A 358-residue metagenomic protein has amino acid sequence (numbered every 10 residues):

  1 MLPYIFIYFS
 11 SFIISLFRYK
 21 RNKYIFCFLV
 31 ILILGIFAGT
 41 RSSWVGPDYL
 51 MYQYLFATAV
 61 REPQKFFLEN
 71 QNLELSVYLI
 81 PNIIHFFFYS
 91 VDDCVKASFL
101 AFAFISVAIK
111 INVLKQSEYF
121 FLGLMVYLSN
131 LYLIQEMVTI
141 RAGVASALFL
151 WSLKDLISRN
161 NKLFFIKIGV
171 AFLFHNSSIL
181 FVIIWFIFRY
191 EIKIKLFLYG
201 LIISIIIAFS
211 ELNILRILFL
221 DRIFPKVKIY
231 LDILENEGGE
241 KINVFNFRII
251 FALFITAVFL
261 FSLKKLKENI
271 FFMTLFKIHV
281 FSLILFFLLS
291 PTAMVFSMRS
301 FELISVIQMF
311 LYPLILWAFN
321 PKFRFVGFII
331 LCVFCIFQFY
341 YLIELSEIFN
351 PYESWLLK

Functional and structural regions predicted by a protein language model:
R21, I25, I111-S129: Transmembrane-helix signature of polytopic, membrane-embedded enzymes that assemble or transfer cell-envelope glycans
L50-Q53, V60, Y78, W185-S300 (+1 more regions): Alpha-helical transmembrane segments and terminal signal-anchor/GPI-anchor hydrophobic tails, characterized by long
L50-T58, F66-V91: Short hydrophobic/aromatic helix or loop-helix immediately within or flanking a transmembrane segment in polytopic
L75, Y89-I105: Loop-to-helix entry region of an early transmembrane alpha helix in multi-pass inner-membrane enzymes
L100-Q116: Transmembrane-helix motifs of polytopic, lipid-linked glycan transferases
F121-T139, G143-L150, S177: Membrane-embedded helix bundles of polyisoprenyl
Y132, L163-I187: Membrane-interface alpha helices of multi-pass inner-membrane proteins
F149-L163: Membrane-interface transmembrane helices that cradle and orient dolichyl/undecaprenyl
